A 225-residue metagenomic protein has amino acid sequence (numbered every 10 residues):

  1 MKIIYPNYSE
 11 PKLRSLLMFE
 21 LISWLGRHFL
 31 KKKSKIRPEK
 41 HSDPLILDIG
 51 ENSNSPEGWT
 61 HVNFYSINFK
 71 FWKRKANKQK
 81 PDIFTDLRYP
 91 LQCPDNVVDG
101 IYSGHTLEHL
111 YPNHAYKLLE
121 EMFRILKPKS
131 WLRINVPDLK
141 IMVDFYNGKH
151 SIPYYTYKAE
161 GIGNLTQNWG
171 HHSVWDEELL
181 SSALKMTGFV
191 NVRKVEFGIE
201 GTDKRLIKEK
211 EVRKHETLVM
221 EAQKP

Functional and structural regions predicted by a protein language model:
M1, S23-F29, I46-D48, K75 (+1 more regions): Short N-terminal helix-initiation segments at or just after the protein's N-terminus
M1-D43: Membrane-proximal basic amphipathic "stem/tether" segments
M1-E10, F64-Y65, Y146-I152: Solvent-exposed, charged interface segments at domain starts and junctions
S34-I36, D48, K208: Generic recognition of flexible, low-complexity loop/linker segments
P38, W72-K75, K210-E211: Short secondary-structure boundary/capping segments
E39-H41, S53, V212: Short, flexible hinge/linker loops that cap or flank conserved catalytic cores
P44-D144, E178, M220-K224: Conserved SAM-binding loop
H114-K127, W131-P225: S-adenosyl-L-methionine-dependent methyltransferase catalytic module, highlighting the catalytic core
